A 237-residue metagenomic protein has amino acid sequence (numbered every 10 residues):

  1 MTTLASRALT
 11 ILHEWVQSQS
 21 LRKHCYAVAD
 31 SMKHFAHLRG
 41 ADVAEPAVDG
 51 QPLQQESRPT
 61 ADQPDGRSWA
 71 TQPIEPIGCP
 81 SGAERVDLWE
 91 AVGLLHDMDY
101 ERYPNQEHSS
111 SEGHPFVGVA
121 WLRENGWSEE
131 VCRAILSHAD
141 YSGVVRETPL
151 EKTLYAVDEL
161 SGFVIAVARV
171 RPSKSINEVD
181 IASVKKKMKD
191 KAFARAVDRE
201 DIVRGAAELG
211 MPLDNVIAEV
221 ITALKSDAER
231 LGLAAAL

Functional and structural regions predicted by a protein language model:
M1-Q55, I74-S111: Acidic/His-rich, divalent-metal-binding segments that scaffold phosphate/diphosphate chemistry
T3, R7, K23-A27, G113 (+5 more regions): Conserved active-site and cofactor/substrate-binding residues in soluble primary-metabolism enzymes
Q17-L21, V28, L38, I77-E84 (+2 more regions): Divalent metal-dependent phosphate-bond-processing catalytic cores, especially two-metal-ion Mg2+/Mn2+ enzymes that act
M32-F35, G118, L122, L224: Hydrophobic alpha-helical packing residues
V48, D87-K191: Divalent metal-dependent catalytic cores for phosphoryl transfer on phosphate-bearing substrates
T60-A61: Intrinsic disorder/low-complexity segments
D65: Short Gly/Ser/Thr- and charged-rich N-terminal loops/segments that act as flexible capping/hinge elements
